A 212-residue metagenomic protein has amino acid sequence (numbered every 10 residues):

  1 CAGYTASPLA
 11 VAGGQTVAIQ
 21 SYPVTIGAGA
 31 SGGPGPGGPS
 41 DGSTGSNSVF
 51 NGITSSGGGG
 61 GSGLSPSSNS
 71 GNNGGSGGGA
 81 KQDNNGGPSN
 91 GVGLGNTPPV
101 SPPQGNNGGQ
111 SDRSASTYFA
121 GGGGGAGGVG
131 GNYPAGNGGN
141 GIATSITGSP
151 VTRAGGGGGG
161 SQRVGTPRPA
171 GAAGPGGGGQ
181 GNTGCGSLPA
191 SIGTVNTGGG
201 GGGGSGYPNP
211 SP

Functional and structural regions predicted by a protein language model:
C1-P212: Low-complexity, glycine/proline-biased repetitive segments and flexible coils/loops
